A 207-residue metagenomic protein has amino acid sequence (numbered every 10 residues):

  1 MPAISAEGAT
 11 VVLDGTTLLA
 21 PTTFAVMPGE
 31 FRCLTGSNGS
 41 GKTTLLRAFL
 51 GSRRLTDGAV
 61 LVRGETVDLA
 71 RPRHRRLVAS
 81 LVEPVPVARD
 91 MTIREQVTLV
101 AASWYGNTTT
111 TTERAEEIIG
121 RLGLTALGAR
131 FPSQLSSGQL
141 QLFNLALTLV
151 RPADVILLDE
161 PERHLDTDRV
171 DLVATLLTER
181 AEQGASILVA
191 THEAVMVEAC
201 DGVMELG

Functional and structural regions predicted by a protein language model:
T35-S37: The feature captures the beta-strand-to-loop junction immediately N-terminal to the Walker
L50: Helix-to-loop junction immediately C-terminal to a conserved catalytic motif
L55-L69, H74: Conserved ABC transporter NBD signature motif
P84, D90-Y105: Q-loop/switch helix immediately C-terminal to the Walker
F131-L135: Conserved ABC ATPase signature
L145: Hydrophobic anchor residue at the start of the ABC signature
T148-L149: ABC ATPase C-loop
I156-E160: Catalytic Walker B motif of ABC-type/P-loop ATPase nucleotide-binding domains
